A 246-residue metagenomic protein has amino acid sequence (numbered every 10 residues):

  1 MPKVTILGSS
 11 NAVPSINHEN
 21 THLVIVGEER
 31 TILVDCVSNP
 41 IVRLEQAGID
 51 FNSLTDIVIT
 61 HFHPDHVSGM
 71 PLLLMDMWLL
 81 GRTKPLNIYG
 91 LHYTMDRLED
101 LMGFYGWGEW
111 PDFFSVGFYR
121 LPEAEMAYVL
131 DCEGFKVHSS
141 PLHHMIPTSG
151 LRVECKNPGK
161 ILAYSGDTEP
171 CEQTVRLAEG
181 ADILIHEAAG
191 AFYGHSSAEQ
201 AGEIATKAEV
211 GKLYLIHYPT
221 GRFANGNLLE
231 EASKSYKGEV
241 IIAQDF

Functional and structural regions predicted by a protein language model:
M1-Y164, L229-D245: Binuclear metal-dependent hydrolase catalytic cores
E169-F246: Cap/insert and terminal regions of metallo-dependent hydrolase folds
